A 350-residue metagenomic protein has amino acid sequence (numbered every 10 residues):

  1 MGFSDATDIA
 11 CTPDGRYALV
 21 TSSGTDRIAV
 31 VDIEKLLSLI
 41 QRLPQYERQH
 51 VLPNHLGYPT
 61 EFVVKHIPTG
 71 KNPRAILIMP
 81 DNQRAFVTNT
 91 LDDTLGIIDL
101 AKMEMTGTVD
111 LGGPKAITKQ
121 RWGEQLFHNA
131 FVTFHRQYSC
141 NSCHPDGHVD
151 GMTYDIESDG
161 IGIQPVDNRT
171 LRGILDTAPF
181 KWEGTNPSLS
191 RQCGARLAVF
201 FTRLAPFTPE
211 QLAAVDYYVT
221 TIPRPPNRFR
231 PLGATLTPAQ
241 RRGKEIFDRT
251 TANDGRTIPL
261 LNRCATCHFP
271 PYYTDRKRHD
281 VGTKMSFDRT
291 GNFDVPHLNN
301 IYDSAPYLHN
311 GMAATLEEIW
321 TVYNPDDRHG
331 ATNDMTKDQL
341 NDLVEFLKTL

Functional and structural regions predicted by a protein language model:
M1-L350: Periplasmic c-type cytochrome electron-transfer domains
